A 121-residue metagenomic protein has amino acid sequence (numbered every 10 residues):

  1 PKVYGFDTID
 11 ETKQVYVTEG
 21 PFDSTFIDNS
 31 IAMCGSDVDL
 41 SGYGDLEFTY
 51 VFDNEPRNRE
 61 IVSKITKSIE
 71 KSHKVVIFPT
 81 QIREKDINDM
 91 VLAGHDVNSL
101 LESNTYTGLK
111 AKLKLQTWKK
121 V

Functional and structural regions predicted by a protein language model:
P1-K13: Glycine-/acidic-rich phosphate or pyrophosphate-binding loops and their flanking alpha/beta elements
T12-V15, G20-V121: TOPRIM fold recognition
